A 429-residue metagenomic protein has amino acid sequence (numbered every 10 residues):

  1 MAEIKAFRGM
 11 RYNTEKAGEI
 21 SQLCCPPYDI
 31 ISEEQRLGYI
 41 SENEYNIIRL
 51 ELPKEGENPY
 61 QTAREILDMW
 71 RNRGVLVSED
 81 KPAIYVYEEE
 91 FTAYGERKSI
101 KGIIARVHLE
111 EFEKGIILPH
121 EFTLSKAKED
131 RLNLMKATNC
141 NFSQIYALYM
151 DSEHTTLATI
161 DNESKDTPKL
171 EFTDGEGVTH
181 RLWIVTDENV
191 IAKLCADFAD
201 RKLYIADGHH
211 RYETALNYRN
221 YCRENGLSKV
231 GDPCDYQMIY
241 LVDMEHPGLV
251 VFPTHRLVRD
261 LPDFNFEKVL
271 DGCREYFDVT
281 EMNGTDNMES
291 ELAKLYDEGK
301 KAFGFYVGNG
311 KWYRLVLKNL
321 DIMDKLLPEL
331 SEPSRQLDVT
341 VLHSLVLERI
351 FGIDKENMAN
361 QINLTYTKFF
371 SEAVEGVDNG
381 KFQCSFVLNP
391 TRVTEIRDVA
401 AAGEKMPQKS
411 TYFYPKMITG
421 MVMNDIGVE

Functional and structural regions predicted by a protein language model:
M1-E429: Surface-exposed, charge/polar-rich loops and edge strands
